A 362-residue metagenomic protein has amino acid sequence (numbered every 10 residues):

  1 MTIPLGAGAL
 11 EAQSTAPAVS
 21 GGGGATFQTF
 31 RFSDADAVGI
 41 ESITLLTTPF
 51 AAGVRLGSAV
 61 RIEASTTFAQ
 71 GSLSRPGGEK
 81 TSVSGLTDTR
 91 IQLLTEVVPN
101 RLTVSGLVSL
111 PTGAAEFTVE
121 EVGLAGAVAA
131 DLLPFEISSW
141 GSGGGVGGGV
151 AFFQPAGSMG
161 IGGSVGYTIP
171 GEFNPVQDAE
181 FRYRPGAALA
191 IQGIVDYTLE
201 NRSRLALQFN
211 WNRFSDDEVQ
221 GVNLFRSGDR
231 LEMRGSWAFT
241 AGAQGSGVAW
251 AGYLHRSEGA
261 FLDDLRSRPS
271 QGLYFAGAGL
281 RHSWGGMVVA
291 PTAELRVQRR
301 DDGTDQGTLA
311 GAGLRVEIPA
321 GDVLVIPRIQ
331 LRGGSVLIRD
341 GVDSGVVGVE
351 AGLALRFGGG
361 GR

Functional and structural regions predicted by a protein language model:
T2-S42, P111-T118, G145-G148, G358-R362: Outer-membrane beta-barrel biogenesis signature
A25-S33, T66-S72, V108-A114, Q154-S158 (+9 more regions): Transmembrane beta-strands of outer-membrane beta-barrel pores
R31-L45, S65, A69-K80, E116-G123 (+7 more regions): Outer-membrane beta-barrel translocator domains and adjoining extracellular loop/strand segments of Gram-negative
S42-T48, S82-T89, W140-V146, F181-I191 (+4 more regions): Residues that define the transmembrane beta-barrel architecture of outer-membrane proteins
V54, T95-V97, V150-Q154, Y197-L199 (+4 more regions): Residue-level signature of outer-membrane beta-barrel architecture
S58-E63, N100-V104, G157-G162, N201-L207 (+4 more regions): Repeated loop/turn-to-beta-strand initiation elements of outer-membrane beta-barrel proteins
S82-A188, D196, E218-G228, G235 (+3 more regions): Outer-membrane pore/translocation modules
R90, F239, I318, Q330 (+1 more regions): Outer-membrane beta-barrel "beta-signal"
